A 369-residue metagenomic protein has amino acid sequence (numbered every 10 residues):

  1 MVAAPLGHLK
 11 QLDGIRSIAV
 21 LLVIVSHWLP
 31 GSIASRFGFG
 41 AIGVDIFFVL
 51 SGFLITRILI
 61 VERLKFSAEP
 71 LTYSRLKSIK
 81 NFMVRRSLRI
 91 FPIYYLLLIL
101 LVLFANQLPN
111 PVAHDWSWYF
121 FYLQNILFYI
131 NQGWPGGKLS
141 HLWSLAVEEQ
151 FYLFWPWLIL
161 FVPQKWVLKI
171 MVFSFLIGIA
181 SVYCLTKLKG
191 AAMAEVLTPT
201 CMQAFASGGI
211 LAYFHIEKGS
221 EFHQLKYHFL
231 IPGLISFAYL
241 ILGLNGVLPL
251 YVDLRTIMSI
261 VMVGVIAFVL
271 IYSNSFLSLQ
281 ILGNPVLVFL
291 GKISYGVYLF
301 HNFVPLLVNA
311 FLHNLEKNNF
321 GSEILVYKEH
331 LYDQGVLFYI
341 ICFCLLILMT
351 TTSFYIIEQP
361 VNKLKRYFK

Functional and structural regions predicted by a protein language model:
M1-L12, L22-A41, R57-K77, L103 (+6 more regions): Alpha-helical transmembrane segments in multi-pass integral membrane proteins
D13, S17-V20, S51, P92-L98 (+5 more regions): Residues within membrane-spanning alpha-helices of integral membrane proteins, especially the hydrophobic core/packing
I15-H27, L50-S51, V167-T186, L230-L240: Small-polar-interrupted transmembrane alpha-helices in polytopic inner-membrane proteins
F48, F53-R57, V84-D115, L306 (+1 more regions): Specific transmembrane helices
F91, L153-F154, L168-V172, T256-I257 (+1 more regions): Hydrophobic alpha-helical transmembrane segments
P135-I159, V297: Function-critical hydrophobic alpha-helical transmembrane segments in multi-pass membrane proteins
E149-G178, C184, A212-L230: Solvent-exposed interhelical
